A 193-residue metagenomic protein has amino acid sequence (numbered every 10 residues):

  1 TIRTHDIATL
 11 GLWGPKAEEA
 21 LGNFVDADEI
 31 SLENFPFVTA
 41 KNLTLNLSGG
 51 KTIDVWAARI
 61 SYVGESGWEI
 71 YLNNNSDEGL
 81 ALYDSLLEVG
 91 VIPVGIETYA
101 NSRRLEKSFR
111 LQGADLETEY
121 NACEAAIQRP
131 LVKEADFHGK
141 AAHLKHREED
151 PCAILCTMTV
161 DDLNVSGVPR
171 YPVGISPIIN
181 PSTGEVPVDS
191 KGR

Functional and structural regions predicted by a protein language model:
T1-R193: Conserved, structured C-terminal
